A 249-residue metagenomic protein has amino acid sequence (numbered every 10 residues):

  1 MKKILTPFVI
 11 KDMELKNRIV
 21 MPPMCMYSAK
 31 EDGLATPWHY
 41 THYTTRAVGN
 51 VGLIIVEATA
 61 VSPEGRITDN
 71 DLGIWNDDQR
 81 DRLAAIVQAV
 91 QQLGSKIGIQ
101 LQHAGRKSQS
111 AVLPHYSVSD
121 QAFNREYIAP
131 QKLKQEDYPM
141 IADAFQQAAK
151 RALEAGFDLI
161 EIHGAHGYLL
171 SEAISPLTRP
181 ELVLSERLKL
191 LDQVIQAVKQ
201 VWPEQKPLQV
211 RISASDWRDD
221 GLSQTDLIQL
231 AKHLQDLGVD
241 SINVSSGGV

Functional and structural regions predicted by a protein language model:
M1-V249: Flavin-dependent oxidoreductase catalytic cores
